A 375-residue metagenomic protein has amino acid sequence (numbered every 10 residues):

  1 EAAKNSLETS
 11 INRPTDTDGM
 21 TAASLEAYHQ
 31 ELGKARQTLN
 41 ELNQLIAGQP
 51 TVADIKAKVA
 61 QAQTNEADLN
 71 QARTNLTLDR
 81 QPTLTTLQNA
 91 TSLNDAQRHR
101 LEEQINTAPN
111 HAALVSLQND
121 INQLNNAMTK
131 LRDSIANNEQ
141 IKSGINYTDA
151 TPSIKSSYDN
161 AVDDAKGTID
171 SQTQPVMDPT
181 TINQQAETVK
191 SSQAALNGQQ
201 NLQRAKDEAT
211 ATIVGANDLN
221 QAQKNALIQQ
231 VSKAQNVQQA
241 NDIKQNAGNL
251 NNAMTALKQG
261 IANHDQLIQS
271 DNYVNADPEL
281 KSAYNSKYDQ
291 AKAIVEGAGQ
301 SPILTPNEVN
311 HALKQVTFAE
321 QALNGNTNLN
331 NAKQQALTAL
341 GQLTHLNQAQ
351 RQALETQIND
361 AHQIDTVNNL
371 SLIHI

Functional and structural regions predicted by a protein language model:
E1-N43, Q71-N106, L124-G167, N197-Q230 (+2 more regions): Amphipathic, heptad-repeat alpha-helical segments
N12, G19, A47, T51-A57 (+1 more regions): Long, low-complexity or tandemly repetitive, helically biased scaffold regions used for multimeric assembly/adhesion
D16, P50, T64, Q71-T74 (+5 more regions): Heptad-repeat alpha-helical rod positions in long coiled-coil/spectrin-like domains
A47-T51, T107-N110, L117, S171-D178 (+5 more regions): Small-xxx-small helix-packing motif
T51, K58, N65, H111 (+2 more regions): Serine/threonine-rich, repeat-prone extracellular segments and beta-strand-based repeat modules of secreted/surface
T64, D68, A195-N197: Structural secondary-structure packing elements that flank or coincide with functional cores
I373-I375: Conserved small/polar residues in nucleotide/adenosyl-binding loops
